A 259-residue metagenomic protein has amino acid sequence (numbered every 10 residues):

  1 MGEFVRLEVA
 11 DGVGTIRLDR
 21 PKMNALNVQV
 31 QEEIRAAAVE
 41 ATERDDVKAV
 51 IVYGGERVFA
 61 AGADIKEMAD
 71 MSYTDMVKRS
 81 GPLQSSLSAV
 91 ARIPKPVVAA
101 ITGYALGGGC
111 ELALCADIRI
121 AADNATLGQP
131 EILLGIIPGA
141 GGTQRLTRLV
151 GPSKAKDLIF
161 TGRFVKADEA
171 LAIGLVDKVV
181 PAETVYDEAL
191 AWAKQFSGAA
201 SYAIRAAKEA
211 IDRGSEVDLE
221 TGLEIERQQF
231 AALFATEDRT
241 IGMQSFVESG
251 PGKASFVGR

Functional and structural regions predicted by a protein language model:
M1-D11, E43-R44, G162-D168, D187-K194 (+1 more regions): C-terminal alpha-helix plus adjacent terminal tail
M1-G55, S88: Conserved CoA-thioester-binding segment of acyl-CoA-metabolizing enzymes
R6, V30-E33, G54-A89, A105 (+2 more regions): Glycine- (often His-adjacent) and acidic-residue-rich active-site loop that binds/positions the CoA thioester
D11-G12, R57, A125, Q228: Beta-strand-connecting loop/turn residues
I16, I34, V52, D64 (+5 more regions): Terminal peptide-recognition signature
Q29-R35, P82, A89, E188 (+3 more regions): Charged catalytic carboxylate motif
Q31, A38, F59, I93 (+3 more regions): Conserved hydrophobic/aromatic "anchor" residues that stabilize well-ordered secondary structure elements
A91-Y202, A232-T236, I241-Q244: Crotonase-fold acyl-CoA enzyme core
